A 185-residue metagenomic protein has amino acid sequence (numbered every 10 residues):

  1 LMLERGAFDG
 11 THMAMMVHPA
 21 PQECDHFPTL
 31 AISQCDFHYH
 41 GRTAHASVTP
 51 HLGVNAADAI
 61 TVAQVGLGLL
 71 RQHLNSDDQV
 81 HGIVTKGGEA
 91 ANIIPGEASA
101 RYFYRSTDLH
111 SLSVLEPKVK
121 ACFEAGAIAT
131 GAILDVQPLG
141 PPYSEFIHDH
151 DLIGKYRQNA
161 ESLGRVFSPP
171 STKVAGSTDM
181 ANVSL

Functional and structural regions predicted by a protein language model:
L1-P95, R105, T178: Histidine/acidic-residue-rich, glycine-tolerant segments that coordinate divalent metal ions
T61-L185: Metal-dependent amide/peptide-bond hydrolase catalytic core, centered on the "pita-bread" metallohydrolase fold
